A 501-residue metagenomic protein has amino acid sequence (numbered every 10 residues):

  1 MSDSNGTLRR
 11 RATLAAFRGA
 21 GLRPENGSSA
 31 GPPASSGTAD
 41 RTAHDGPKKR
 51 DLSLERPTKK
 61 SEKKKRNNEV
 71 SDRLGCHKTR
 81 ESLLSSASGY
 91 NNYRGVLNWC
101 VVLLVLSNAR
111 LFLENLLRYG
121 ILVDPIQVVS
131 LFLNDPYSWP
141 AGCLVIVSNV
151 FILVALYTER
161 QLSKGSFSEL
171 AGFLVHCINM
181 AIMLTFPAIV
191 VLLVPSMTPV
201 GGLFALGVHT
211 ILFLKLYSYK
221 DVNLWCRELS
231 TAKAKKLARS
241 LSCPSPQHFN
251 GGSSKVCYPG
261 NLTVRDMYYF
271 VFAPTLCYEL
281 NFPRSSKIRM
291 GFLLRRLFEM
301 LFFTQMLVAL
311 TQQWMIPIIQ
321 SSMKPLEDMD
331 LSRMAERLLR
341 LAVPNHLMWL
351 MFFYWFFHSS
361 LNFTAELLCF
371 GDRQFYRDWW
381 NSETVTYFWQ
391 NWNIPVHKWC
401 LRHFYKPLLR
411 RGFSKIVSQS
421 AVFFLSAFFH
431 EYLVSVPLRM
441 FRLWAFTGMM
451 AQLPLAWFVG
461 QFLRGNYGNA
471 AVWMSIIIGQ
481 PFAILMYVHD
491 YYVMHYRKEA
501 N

Functional and structural regions predicted by a protein language model:
S2-L170: N-terminal signal-anchor/initial transmembrane insertion module of eukaryotic multi-pass membrane proteins
R50, S130, N134-L301: Intramembrane catalytic core of multi-pass membrane enzymes that act on lipidic substrates
K64-S88, N115-S130, I182-F186, R265-S286 (+2 more regions): Membrane-proximal N-terminal segments immediately preceding the first transmembrane helix
N91-S107, F132-I152, S168-M183, M197-I211 (+8 more regions): Transmembrane alpha-helices of multi-pass eukaryotic membrane proteins
Y93, A109-G142, T158-F173, A188-F204 (+6 more regions): Membrane-lumen (extracellular) interface motif
V102-L122, V147-L162, M183-V194, T210-V222 (+10 more regions): Membrane-embedded alpha-helices of multi-pass membrane proteins, especially ion channels and transporters
S230-A234, G448-L453: Aromatic/acidic cage segments in peptide-binding pockets
F249-E299, T304, Q320-R439, Y467-N501: Membrane-interfacial catalytic/cofactor-binding modules of polytopic membrane enzymes
